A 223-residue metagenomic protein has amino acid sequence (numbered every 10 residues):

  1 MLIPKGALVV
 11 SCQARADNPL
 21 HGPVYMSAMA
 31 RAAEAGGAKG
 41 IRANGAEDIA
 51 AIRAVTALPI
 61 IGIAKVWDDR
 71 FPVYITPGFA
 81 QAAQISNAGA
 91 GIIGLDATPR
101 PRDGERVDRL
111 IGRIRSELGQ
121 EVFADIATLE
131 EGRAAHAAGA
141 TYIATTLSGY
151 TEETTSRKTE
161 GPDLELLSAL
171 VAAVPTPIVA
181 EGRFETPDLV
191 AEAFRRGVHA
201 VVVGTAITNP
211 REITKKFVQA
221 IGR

Functional and structural regions predicted by a protein language model:
M1-N87, Q120-V122, E130-G139, F184 (+1 more regions): Conserved N-terminal beta1-alpha1 strand-loop-helix module at the mouth
Q13-R15, W67-D68, A88-P101, Y142-T155 (+1 more regions): Glycine-rich phosphate-binding active-site loops on the catalytic face of alpha/beta enzymes
R15-L20, V24, E130, D163-R223: Alpha/beta catalytic cores of nucleotide-metabolism and tRNA/nucleoside-modifying enzymes
H21-Y25, V73-A80, R102, R106 (+2 more regions): Alpha-helix N-cap and loop-to-helix initiation/capping positions
G37, T56-I60, A88-I92, S116-G119 (+3 more regions): Glycine-enriched alpha-helix->loop->beta-strand junction motifs that scaffold or abut catalytic
A38-G45, Y74-I75, A82-A83, G91-G104 (+5 more regions): Catalytic beta/alpha-barrel core
V107-E117, A127-L129, H136-L147, S156-P175: Short loop-to-alpha-helix "cap/lid" segments that border enzyme active sites across diverse enzyme classes
